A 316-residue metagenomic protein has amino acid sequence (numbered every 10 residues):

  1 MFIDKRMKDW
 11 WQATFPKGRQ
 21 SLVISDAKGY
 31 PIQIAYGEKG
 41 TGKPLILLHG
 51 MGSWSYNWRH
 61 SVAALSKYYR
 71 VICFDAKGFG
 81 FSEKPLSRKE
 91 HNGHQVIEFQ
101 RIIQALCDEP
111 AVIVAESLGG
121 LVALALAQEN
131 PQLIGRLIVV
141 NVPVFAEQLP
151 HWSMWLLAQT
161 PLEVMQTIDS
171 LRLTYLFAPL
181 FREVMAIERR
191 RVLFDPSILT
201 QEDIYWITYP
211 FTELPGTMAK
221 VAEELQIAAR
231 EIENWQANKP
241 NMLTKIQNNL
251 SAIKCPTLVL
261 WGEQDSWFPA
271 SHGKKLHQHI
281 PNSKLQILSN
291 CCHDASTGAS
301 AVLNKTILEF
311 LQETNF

Functional and structural regions predicted by a protein language model:
M1-L45, S66-R70, I97, R101-E109 (+1 more regions): Alpha/beta-hydrolase fold catalytic core
F15, A27-Y30, G37-K39, C73-L118 (+3 more regions): Active-site loop/oxyanion-hole signature of alpha/beta-hydrolase fold enzymes
A35-K84: Conserved HGGG/HGGXW glycine-rich cap/lid loop of the alpha/beta-hydrolase fold
Q128, L137-P179: Flexible "cap/lid" loop of the alpha/beta hydrolase fold
Y175-N249: Conserved alpha/beta-hydrolase catalytic His-Asp/Glu region
I253, V259-W261: Short beta-strand/loop motif that positions the catalytic acidic residue of the alpha/beta-hydrolase fold
Q264-F268: Acidic catalytic loop of the alpha/beta-hydrolase fold
K274-K275, H279-F316: Catalytic active-site module of serine/aspartate enzymes centered on a nucleophile-bearing elbow/loop
